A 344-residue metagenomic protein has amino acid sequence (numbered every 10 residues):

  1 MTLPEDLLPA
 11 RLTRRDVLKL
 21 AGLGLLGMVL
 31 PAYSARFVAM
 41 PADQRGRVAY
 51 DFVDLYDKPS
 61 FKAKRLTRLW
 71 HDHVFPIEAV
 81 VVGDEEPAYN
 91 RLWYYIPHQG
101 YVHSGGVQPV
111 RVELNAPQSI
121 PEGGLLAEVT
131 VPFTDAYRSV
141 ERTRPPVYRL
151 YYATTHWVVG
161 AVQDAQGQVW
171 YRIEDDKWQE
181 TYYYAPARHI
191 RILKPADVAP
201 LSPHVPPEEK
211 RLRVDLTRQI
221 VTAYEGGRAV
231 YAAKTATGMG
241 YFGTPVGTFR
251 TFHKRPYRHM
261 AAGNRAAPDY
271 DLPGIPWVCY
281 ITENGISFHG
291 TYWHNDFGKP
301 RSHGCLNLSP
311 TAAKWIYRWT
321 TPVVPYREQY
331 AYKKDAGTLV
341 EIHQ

Functional and structural regions predicted by a protein language model:
M1-D16, L23-L26: N-terminal secretory signal peptides
P31-K62, H71-V74: C-terminal segment of N-terminal export signals and the immediately downstream linker at the start of the mature
R36-M40, Y94-E128, D175-P207: Boundary regions of SH3-family modules and the immediately adjacent low-complexity/disordered segments in eukaryotic
P59-H71, V140-Y152: SH3/SH3-like (including bacterial SH3b) beta-barrel domains that bind proline-rich motifs or cell-wall ligands
T67-H73, Y94, Q219, T311-R318: Solvent-exposed, polar/charged alpha-helical surfaces in well-ordered, non-transmembrane soluble domains, broadly
L69-Q108, Y151-R188: SH3/SH3-like beta-barrel superfamily modules
Q163-V169, E174-G243: Cell wall/extracellular polymer interaction/catalysis modules
V205-P207, Y231-A232, M239-T248, H253 (+1 more regions): Exported/periplasmic cell-wall-interacting domains
